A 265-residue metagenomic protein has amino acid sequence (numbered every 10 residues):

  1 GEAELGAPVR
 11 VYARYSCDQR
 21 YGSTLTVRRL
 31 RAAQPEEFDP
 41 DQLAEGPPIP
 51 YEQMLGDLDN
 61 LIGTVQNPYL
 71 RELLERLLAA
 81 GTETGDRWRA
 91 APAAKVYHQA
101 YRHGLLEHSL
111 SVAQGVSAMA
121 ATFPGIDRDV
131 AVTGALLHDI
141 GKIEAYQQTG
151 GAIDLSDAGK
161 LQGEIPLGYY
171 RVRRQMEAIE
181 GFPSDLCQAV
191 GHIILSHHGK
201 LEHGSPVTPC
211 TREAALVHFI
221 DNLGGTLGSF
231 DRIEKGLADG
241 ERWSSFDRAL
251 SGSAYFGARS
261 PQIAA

Functional and structural regions predicted by a protein language model:
G1-Y12: Short nucleic-acid-contacting surface segments enriched for D/E, G, S/T with interspersed K/R
G6, V112, D221: Divalent metal-coordination and catalytic microenvironments
Y12-C17, T24, P47, R102 (+4 more regions): Metal-centered catalytic cores of metalloenzymes
Y12-G46: OB-fold/S1-family single-stranded nucleic acid-binding modules
E37-L161: Acidic/His-rich, divalent-metal-binding segments that scaffold phosphate/diphosphate chemistry
Y51, L55, L70-R71, G81-G85 (+5 more regions): Alpha-helix initiation and N-capping motif
H98, E107, A118-G236: Divalent metal-dependent catalytic cores for phosphoryl transfer on phosphate-bearing substrates
H218, K235-G236, G240-A265: N-terminal intrinsically disordered, cationic/polar leader segments that include organellar targeting peptides
